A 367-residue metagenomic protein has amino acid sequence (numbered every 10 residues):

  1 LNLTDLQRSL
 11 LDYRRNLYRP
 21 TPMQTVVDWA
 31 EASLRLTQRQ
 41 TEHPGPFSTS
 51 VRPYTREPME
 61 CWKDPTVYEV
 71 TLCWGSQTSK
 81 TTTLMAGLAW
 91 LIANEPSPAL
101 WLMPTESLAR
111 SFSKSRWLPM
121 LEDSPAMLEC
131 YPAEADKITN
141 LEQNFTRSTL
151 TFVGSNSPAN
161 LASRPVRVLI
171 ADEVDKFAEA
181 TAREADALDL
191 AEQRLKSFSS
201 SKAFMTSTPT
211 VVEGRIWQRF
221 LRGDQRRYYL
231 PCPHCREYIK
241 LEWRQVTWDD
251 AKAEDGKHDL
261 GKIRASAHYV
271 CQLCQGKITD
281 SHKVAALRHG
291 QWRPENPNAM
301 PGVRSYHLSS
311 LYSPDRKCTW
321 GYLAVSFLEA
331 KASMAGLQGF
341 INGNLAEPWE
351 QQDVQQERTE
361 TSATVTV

Functional and structural regions predicted by a protein language model:
N2-V367: Phosphate/NTP-binding elements of NTP-utilizing enzymes
